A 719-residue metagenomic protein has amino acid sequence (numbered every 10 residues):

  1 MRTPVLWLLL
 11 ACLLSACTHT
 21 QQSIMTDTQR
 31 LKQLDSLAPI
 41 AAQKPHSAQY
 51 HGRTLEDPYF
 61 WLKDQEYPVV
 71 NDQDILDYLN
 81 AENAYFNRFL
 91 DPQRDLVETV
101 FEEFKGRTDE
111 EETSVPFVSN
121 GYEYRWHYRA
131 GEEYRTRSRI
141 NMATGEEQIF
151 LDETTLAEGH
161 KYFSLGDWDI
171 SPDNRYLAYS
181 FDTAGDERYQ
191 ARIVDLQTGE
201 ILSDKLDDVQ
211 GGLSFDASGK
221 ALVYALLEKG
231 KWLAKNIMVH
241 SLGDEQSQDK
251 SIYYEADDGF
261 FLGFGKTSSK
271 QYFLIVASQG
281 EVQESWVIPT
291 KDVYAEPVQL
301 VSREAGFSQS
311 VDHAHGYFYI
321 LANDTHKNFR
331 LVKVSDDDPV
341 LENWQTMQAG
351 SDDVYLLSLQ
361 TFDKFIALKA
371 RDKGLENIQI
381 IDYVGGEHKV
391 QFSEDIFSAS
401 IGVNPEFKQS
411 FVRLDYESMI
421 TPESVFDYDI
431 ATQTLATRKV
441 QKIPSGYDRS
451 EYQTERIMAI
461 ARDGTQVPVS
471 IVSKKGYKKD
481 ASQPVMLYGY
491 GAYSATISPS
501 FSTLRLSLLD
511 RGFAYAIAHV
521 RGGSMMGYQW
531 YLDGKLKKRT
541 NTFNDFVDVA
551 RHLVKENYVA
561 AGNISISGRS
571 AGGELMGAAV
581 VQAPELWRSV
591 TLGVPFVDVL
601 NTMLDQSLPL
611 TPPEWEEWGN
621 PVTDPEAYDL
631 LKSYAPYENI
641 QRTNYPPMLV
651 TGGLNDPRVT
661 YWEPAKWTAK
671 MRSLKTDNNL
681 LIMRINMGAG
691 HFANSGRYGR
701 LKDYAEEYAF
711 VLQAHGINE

Functional and structural regions predicted by a protein language model:
M1-P4: Positively charged n-region of N-terminal signal peptides that target proteins for export
W7-F411, D415-E423, D427-T432, D448 (+3 more regions): Beta-propeller folds
Y128, E417, Y488-S494, S570 (+1 more regions): Glycine-rich His-Gly loop
A143-T144, A184-D186, Q197-E200, D216-G219 (+12 more regions): Secondary-structure transition/capping motifs at alpha-helix termini and the adjoining loop/turn into the next element
T154-W168, S180-D186, E200-L202, Y428-T434 (+6 more regions): Cap/lid segment of the alpha/beta-hydrolase catalytic domain
L165, K205-L213, E228, W232 (+11 more regions): Alpha-helix capping and helix-loop boundary segments enriched in small/acidic/polar residues
K270, V282, S308, H315 (+21 more regions): Active-site lining segments that contact anionic ligands and/or coordinate catalytic metals
I517-E719: Active-site-proximal cap/loop segments of hydrolase catalytic domains
